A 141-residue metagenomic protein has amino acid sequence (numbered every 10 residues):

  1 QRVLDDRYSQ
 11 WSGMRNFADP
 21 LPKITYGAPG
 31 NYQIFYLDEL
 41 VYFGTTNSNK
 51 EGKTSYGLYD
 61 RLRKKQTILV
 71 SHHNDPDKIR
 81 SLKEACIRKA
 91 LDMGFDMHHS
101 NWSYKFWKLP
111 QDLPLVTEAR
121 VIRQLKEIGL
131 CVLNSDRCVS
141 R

Functional and structural regions predicted by a protein language model:
Q1-V41, T45-R141: Boundary/linker segments flanking structured domains
